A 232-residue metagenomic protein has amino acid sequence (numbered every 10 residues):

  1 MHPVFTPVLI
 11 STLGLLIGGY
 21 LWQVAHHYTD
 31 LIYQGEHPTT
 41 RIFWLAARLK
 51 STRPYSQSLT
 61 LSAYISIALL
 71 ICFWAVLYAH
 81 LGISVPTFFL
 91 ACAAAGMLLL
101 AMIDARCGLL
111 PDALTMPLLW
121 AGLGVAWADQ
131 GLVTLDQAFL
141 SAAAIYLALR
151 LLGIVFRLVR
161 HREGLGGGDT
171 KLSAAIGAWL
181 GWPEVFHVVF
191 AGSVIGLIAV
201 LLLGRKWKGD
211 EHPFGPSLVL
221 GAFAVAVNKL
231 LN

Functional and structural regions predicted by a protein language model:
M1-N232: A membrane-topology feature that recognizes alpha-helical transmembrane segments and their immediate juxtamembrane
